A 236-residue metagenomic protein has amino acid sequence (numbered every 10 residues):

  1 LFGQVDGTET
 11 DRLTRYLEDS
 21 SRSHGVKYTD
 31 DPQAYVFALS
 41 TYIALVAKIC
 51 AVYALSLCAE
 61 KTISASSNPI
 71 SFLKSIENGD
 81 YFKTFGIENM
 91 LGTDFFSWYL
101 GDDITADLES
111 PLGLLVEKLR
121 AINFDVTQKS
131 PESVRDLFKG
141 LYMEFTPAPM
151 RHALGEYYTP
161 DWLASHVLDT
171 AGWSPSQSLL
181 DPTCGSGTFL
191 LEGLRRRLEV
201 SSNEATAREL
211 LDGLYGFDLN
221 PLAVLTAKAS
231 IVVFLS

Functional and structural regions predicted by a protein language model:
L1-T105, E156-S236: Charged, often flexible domain-edge or linker segments that flank or initiate folded functional domains
C58, T93-T170: Class I S-adenosyl-L-methionine
